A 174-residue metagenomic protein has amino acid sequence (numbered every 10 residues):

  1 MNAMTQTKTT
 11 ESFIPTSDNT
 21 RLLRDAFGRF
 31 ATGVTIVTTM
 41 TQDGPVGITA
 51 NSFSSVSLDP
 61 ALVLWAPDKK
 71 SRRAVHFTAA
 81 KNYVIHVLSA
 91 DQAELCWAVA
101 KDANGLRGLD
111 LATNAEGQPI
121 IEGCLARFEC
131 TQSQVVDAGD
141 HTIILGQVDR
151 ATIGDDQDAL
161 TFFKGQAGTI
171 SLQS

Functional and structural regions predicted by a protein language model:
N2-S174: Basic, polyanion-binding surface patches
